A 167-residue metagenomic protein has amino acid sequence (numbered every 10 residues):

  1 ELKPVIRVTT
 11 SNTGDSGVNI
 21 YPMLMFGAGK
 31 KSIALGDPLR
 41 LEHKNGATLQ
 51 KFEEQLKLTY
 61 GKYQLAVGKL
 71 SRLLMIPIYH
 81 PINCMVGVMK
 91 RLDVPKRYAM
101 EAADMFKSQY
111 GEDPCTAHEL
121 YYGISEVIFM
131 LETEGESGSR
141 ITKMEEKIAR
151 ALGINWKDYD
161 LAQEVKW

Functional and structural regions predicted by a protein language model:
L2-W167: Intrinsically disordered, low-complexity regions enriched in serine/threonine
